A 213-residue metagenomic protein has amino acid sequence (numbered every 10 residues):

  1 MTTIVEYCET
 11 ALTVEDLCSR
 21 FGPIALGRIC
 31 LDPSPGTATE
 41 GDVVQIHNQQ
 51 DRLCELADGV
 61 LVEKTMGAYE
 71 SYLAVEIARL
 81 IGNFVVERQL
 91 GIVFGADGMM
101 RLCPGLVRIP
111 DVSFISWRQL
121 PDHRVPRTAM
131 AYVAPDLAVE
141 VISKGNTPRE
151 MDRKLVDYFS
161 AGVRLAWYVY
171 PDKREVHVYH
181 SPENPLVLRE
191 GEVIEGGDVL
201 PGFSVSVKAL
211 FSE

Functional and structural regions predicted by a protein language model:
M1-E213: Gly/Pro/Ser/Thr-rich low-complexity, intrinsically disordered segments predominantly at protein N-termini
